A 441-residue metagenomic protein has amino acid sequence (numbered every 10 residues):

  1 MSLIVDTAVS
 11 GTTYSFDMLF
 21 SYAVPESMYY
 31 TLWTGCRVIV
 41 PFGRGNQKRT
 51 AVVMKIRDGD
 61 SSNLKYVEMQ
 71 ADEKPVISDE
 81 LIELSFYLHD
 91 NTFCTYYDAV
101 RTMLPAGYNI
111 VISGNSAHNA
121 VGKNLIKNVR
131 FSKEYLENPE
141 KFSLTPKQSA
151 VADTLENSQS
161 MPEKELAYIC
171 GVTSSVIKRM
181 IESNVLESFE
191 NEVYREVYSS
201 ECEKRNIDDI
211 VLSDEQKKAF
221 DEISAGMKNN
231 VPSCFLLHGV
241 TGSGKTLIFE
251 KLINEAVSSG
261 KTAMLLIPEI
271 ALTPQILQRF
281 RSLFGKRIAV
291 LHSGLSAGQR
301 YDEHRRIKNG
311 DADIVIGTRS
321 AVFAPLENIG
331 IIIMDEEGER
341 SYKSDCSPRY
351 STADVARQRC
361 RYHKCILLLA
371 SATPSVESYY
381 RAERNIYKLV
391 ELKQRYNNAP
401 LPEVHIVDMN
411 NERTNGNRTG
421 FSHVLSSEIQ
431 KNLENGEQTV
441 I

Functional and structural regions predicted by a protein language model:
M1-S371, E383-A399: Accessory, non-ATPase domains that flank or precede helicase/AAA+ motor cores in DNA-metabolism machines
K217, Q358-R359, C365-L369, S375-V440: Conserved interdomain linker/interface between the two RecA-like ATPase lobes of SF2 helicase motors
